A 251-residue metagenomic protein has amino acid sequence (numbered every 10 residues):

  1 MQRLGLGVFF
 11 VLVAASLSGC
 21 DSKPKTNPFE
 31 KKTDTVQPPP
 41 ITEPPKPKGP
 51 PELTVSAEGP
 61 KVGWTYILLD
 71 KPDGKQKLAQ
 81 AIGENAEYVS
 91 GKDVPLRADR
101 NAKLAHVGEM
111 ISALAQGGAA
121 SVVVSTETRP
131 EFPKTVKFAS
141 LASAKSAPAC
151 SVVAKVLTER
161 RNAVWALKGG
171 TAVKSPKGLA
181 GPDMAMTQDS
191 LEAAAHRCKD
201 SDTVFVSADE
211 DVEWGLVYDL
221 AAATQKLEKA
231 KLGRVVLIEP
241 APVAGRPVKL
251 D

Functional and structural regions predicted by a protein language model:
M1-F9: Bacterial N-terminal signal peptides that target proteins for export
F9-V11, S201-D202: Intrinsically disordered, low-complexity proline-rich regions
A15-G19: C-terminal motif of bacterial Sec signal peptides marking the signal peptidase cleavage site
D21-D251: Long, low-hydrophobicity, acidic/polar, solvent-exposed interaction domains
